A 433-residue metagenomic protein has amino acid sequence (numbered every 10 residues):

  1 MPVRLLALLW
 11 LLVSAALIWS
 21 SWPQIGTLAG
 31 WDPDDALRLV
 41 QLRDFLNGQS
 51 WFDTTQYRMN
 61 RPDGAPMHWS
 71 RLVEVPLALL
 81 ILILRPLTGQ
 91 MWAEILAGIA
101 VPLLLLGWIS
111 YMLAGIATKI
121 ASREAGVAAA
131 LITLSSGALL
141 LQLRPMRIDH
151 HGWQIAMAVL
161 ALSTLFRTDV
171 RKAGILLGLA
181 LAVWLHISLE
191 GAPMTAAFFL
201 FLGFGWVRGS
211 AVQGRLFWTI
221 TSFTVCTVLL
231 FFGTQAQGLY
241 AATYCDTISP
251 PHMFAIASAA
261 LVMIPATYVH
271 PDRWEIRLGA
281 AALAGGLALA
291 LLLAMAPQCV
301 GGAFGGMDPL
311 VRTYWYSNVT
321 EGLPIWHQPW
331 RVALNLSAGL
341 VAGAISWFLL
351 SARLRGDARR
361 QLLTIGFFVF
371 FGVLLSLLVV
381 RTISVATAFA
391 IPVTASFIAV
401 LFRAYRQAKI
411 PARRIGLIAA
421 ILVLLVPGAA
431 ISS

Functional and structural regions predicted by a protein language model:
M1-P23, V127, V269-A284: Start-transfer (signal-anchor) and selected internal transmembrane alpha helices of multi-pass inner/ER membrane
W10-S14, V101-K119, A125-D169, A173-W206 (+2 more regions): Membrane-embedded helix bundles of polyisoprenyl
S20-I120, A125-I132, S136-V159: Active-site lumenal/periplasmic loops and adjacent helix-entry segments of GT-C-fold, multi-pass membrane
D53, R58, L84-M91, G233-T247 (+1 more regions): Juxtamembrane membrane-water interface segments that cap and precede transmembrane helices
M194-L278, V400-Q407: Perimembrane helix-loop-helix junctions
S210-F217, D272-A282, A296-G305, V341-F367: Membrane-interface helix-loop-helix junctions at transmembrane boundaries of multi-pass membrane enzymes, predominantly
L283-G286, V400-S432: Signature aromatic-anchored transmembrane alpha helix within multi-pass, membrane-resident enzymes that catalyze glycan
S337-A342, S376-K409, R413-G416: Hydrophobic/aromatic-rich transmembrane helices and adjacent perimembrane loops
